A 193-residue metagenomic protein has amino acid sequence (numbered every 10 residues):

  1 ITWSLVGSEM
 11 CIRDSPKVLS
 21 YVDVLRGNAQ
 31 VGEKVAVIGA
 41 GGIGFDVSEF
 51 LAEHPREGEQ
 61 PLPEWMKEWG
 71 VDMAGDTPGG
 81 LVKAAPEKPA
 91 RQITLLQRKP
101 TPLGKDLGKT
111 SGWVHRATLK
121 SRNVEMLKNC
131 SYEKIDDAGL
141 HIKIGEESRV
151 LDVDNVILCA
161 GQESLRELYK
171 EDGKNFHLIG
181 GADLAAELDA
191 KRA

Functional and structural regions predicted by a protein language model:
I1, H115, L165-L168: Residues within well-ordered alpha-helices
I1-G7, I12: Single conserved hydrophobic/aromatic residue that forms the stacking wall/gate of nucleotide- or nucleobase-binding
S4-L5, E87, K134: Residue-level signal for WD-repeat beta-propeller blades
S4-L5, M126, V150-D152: Short aromatic/basic micro-patch
S15-L107, I142-A193: Rossmann-like dinucleotide/flavin-binding elements
G104-C130: N-terminal Rossmann-like dinucleotide/flavin-binding domain of flavoprotein oxidoreductases that bind FAD/FMN
K128-G139: A conserved short coil-to-beta-strand element within the FAD-binding core of flavoproteins
